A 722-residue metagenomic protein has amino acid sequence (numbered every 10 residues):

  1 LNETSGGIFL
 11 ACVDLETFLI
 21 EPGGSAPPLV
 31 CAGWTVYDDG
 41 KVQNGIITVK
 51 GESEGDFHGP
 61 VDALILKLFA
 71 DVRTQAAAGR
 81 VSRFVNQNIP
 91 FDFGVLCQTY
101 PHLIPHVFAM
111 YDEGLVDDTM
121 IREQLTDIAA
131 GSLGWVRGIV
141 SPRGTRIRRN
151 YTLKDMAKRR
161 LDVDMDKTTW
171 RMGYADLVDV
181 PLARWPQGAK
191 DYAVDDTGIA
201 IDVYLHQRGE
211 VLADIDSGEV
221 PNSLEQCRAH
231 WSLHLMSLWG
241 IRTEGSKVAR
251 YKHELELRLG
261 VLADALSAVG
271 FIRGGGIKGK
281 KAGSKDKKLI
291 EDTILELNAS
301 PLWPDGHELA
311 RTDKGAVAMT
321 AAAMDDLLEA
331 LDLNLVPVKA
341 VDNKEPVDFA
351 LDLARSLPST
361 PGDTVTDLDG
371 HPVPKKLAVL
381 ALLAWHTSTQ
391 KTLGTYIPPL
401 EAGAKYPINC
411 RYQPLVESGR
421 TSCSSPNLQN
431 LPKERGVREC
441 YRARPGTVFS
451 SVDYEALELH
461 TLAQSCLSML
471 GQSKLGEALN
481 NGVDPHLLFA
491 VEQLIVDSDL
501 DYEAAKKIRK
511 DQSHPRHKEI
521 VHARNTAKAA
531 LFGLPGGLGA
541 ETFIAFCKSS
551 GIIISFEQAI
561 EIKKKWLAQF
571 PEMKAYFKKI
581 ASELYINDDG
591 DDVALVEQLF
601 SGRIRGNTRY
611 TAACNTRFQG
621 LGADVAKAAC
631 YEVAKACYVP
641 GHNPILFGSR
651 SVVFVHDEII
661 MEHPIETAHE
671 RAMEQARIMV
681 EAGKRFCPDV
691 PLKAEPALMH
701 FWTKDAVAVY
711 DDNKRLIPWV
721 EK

Functional and structural regions predicted by a protein language model:
L1-E16, E21-G33, G40-Q43, V140-Y151 (+7 more regions): Conserved "right-hand" nucleotidyltransferase catalytic core of DNA-directed polymerases
L1-F9, L68-A78, K433-V448, N643-P644: A short acidic-Thr-Gly-centered motif at the start of a beta-strand
V13, F84-Q87, D117-M120, A443-E458 (+2 more regions): Conserved catalytic palm subdomain of right-hand nucleotidyl-transferase polymerases, strongest for RNA-directed enzymes
V30, G40-L212, E225-Q226, H230-L233 (+1 more regions): Active-site-proximal helix-loop-helix substrate-binding element of RNase H-like nuclease domains
T119-G131, H234, K285, F570-E572 (+1 more regions): Short, conserved secondary-structure transition motifs
L238, E308-A310, V317, Q413 (+3 more regions): Conserved catalytic core of nucleic-acid polymerases
N409-P515: Function-dense linear segments that define catalytic or interfacial modules in macromolecule-processing proteins
P640-L698: C-terminal structured "cap/appendage" subdomains that terminate the fold
